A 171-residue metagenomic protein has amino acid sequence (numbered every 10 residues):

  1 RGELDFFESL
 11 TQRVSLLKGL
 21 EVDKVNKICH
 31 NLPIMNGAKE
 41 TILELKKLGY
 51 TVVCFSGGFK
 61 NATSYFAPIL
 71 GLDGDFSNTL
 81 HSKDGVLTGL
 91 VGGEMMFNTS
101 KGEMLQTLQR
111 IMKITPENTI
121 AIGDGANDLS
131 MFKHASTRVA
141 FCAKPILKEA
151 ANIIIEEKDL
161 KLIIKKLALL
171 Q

Functional and structural regions predicted by a protein language model:
R1-E3: Conserved phosphoryl-transfer catalytic core
E8-Q12: Long, charged amphipathic helices and adjacent flexible linkers at domain junctions
S15: Conserved catalytic-core helix/loop/strand module for nucleotide-ribose chemistry
G19-L20, N26-Q171: C-terminal cap/substrate-recognition subdomain and adjoining C-terminal extension of metal-dependent phosphatase-like
